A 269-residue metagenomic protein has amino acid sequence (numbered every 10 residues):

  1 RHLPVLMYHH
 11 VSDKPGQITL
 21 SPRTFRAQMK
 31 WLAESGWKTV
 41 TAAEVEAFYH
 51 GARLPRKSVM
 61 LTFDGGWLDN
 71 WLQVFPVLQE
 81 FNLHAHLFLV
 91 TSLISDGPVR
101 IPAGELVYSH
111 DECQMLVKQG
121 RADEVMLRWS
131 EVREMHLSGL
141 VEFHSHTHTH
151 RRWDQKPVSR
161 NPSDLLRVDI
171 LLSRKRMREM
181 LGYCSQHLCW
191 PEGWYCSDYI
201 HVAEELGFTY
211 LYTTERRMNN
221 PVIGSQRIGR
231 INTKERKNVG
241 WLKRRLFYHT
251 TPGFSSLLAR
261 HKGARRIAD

Functional and structural regions predicted by a protein language model:
R1-T62, L68-D69, Q155-D269: C-terminal active-site subregion of NodB/CE4 polysaccharide deacetylases
L6, V11-S12, R56-V59, Q79-W194 (+1 more regions): Metal-dependent polysaccharide deacetylase catalytic core of the NodB/CE4 family, i.e., the active-site-bearing domain
R26-M29, F75, W129-H136, I200-H201: Short amphipathic alpha-helical segments and helix-helix/interface helices
Y49, F75-P76: Catalytic micro-motifs at enzyme active sites that drive phosphoryl/nucleotidyl and oxygen chemistry
W67-L68, T149: Short, glycine/acidic-enriched loop or turn micro-motifs at the edges of active sites
D69-F75: Extended hydrophobic secondary-structure segments
L72, P98-R100, Y199-H201: A short acidic (Asp/Glu
V77-E80, E205-L206: Glycine-rich, phosphate-binding/catalytic loops in enzymes
